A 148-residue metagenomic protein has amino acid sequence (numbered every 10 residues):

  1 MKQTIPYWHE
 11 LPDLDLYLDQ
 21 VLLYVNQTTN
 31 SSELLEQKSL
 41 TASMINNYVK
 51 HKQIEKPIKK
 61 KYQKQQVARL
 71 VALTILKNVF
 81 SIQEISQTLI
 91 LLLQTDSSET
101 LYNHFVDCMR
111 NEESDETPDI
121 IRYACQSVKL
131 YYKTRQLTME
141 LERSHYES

Functional and structural regions predicted by a protein language model:
M1-I90: Basic helix-turn-helix/winged-helix DNA-binding cores and closely related short helical interaction motifs
E10, Y17, S97, D115-P118: Secondary-structure junction/capping motif
E33, I85, S97, K129-Y132 (+1 more regions): Residue-level signal for secondary-structure boundary elements
S81-F105: Amphipathic alpha-helical dimerization/coiled-coil segments that flank or bridge DNA-binding/regulatory modules
R110-N111: Predominantly late transmembrane helices and immediately cytosolic-facing juxtamembrane segments
E116-S148: Glycine-rich, aromatic-bearing surface loops/beta-hairpins
